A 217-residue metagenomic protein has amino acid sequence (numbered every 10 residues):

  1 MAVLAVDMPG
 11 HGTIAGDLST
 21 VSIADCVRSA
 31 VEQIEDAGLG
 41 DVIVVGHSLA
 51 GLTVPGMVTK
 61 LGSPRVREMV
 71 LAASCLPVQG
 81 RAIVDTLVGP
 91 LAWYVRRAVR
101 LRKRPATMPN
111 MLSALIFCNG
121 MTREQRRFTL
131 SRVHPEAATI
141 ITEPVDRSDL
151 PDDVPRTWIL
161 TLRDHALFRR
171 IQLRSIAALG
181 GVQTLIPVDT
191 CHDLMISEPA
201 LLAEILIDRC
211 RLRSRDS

Functional and structural regions predicted by a protein language model:
A2, G10-I43, T59-K60, V84-V88: Active-site loop/oxyanion-hole signature of alpha/beta-hydrolase fold enzymes
D7, I43, R67-V70: Residue in the alpha/beta-hydrolase core beta-strand immediately N-terminal to the catalytic nucleophile
M8-T13, L76, C191-H192: Alpha/beta-hydrolase active-site loop signature
V45-A50, V54: Gly/Ala-rich beta-loop-alpha elbow adjacent to hydrolase catalytic centers
T59-K60, P64-K103, A137-I141, F168: Flexible "cap/lid" loop of the alpha/beta hydrolase fold
S131-D149, V154: Active-site nucleophile elbow and catalytic-triad environment of alpha/beta-hydrolase enzymes
W158-L160: Short beta-strand/loop motif that positions the catalytic acidic residue of the alpha/beta-hydrolase fold
L162-D189, I196, D208-C210: Conserved loop-alpha-helix segment in the C-terminal half of the alpha/beta-hydrolase fold that carries the catalytic
